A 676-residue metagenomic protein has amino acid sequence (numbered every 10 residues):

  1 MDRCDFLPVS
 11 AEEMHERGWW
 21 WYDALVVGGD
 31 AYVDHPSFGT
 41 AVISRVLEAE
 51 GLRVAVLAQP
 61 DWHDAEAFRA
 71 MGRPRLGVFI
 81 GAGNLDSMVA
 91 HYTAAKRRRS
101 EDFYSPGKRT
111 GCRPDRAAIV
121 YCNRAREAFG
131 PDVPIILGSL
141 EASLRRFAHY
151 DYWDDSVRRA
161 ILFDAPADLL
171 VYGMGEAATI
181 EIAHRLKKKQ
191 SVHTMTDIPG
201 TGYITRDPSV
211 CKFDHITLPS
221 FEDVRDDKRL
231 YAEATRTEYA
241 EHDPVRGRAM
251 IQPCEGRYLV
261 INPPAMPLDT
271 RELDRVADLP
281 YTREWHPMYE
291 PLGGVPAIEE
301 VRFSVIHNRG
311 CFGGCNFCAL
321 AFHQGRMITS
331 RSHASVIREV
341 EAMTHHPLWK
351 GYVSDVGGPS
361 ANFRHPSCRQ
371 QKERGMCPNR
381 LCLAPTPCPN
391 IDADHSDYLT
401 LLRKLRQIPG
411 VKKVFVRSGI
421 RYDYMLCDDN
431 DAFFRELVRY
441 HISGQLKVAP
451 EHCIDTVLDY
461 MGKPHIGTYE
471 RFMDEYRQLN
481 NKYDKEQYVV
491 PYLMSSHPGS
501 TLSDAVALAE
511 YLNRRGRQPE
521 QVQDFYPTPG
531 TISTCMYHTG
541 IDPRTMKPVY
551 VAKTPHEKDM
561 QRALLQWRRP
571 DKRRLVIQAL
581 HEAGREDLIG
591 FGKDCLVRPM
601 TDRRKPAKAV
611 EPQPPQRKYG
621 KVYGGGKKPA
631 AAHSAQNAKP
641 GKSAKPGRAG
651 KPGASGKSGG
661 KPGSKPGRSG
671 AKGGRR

Functional and structural regions predicted by a protein language model:
M1-W21, A31, R229-S304: N-terminal [4Fe-4S]-dependent radical SAM core
E12-E13, G39, A58-C254, I261-N262 (+1 more regions): Glycine-rich beta-alpha loop elements in corrinoid/cobalamin-binding modules across cobalamin-dependent enzymes
A24-L25, R69-A70, I198-T201, E290-P291 (+5 more regions): Flexible, glycine-rich loop/tail regions that form catalytic "lids" or insertion modules at the edges of active sites
V26, V42, D61-W62, A342-V490 (+1 more regions): Conserved SAM/AdoMet-binding glycine-rich loop
V27-Y32, L292-A319, Y352: N-terminal pre-triad scaffold of radical SAM enzymes
H63, H193-H242, G256, A265-L268 (+7 more regions): Terminal amphipathic helices with adjacent charged low-complexity linkers/tails
D86-A95, L144-R146, E176-E181, T205-S209 (+7 more regions): Flexible glycine/acidic-rich beta-alpha junction loops that bind and position SAM and/or redox cofactors in anaerobic
R604-R676: Intrinsically disordered, Lys/Arg-rich low-complexity segments
